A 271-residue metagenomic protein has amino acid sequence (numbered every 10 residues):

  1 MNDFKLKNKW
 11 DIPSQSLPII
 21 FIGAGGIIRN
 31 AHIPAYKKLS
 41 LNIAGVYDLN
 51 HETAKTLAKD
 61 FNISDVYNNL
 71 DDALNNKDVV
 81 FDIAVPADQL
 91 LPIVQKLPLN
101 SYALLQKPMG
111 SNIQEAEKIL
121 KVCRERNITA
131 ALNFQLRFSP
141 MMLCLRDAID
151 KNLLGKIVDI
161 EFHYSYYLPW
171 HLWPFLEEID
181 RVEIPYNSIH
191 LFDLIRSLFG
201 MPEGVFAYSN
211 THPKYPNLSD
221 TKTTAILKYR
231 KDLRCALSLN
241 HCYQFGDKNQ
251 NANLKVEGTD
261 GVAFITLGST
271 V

Functional and structural regions predicted by a protein language model:
M1-F61: N-terminal Rossmann-like dinucleotide-binding module
M1-K5, Y186, F192-T270: Contiguous beta-strand/loop segments that form the cofactor/metal-binding neighborhood of enzyme cores
P18, L41-G45, K77-F81, V182-E183: Short active-site oxyanion
A54, I93, I119, C144-L145: Aromatic/hydrophobic pocket-lining residues that form π-stacking "cages" and hydrophobic walls in ligand
F61, D65-V122: Beta-loop-alpha module in the N-terminal Rossmann-like domain of NAD(P)-dependent dehydrogenases, especially those
L105-Q106, A130-L132, E161, L237 (+1 more regions): Hydrophobic residues in well-ordered beta-strands that form the structural core
K118-L136, G155-F162: Rossmann-fold dehydrogenase core element
L136-P216: Predominantly a Rossmann-like dinucleotide-binding segment in NAD(P)-dependent oxidoreductases
